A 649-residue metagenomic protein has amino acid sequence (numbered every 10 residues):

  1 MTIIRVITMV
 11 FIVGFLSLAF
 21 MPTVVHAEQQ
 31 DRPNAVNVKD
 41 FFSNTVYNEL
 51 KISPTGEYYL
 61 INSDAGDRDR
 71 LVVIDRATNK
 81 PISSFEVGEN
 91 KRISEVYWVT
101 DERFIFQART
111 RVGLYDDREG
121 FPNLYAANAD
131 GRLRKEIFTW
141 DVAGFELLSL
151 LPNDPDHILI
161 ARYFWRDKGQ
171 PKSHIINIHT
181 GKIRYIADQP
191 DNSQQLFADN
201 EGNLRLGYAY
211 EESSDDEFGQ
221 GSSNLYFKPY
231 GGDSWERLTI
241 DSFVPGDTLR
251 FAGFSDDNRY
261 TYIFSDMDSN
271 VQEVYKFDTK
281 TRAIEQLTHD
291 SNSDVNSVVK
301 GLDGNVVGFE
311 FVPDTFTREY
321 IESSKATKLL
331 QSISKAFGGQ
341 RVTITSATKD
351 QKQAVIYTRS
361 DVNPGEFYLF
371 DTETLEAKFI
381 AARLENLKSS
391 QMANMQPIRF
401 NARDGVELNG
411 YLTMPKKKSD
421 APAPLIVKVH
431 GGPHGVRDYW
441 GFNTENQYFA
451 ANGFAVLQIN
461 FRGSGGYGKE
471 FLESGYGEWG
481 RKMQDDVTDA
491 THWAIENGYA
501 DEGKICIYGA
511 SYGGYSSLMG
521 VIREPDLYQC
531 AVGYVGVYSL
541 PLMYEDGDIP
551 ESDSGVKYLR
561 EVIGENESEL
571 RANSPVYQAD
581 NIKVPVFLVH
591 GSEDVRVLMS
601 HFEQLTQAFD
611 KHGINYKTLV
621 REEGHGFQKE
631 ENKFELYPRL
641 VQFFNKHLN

Functional and structural regions predicted by a protein language model:
M9-A19: Bacterial N-terminal signal peptides
V25-A27: Boundary at the C-terminal end of the N-terminal hydrophobic targeting segment
K39-D69, A354-V355: Beta-strand-rich domains and repeat architectures in extracellular enzymes and scaffolds, especially beta-propellers
T45, T110-R111, D116-A127, G131-N409 (+3 more regions): Peripheral, non-catalytic segments that deliver or gate enzyme domains
N62-S83: Beta-propeller domains
K80-L114: Blade-loop segments of beta-propeller domains
L387-G503, A510, E545-S552: Cap/lid segment of the alpha/beta-hydrolase catalytic domain
F461-N649: Active-site-proximal cap/loop segments of hydrolase catalytic domains
